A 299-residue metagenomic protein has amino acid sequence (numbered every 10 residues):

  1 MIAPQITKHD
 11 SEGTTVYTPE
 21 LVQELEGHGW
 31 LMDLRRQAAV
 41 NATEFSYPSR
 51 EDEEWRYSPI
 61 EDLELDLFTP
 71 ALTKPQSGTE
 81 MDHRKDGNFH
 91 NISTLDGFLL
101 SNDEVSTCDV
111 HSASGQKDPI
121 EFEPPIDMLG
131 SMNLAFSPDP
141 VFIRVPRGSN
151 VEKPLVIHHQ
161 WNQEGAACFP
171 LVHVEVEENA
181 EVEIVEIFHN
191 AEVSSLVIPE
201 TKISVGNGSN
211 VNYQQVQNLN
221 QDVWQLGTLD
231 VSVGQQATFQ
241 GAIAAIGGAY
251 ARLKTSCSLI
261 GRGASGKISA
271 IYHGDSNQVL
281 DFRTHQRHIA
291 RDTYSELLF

Functional and structural regions predicted by a protein language model:
M1-P170, E175-N179, I187-F188: N-terminal leader/transition segments
P119-F299: Conserved beta-strand/loop scaffold segments within soluble protein domains that form the structured core and edges
